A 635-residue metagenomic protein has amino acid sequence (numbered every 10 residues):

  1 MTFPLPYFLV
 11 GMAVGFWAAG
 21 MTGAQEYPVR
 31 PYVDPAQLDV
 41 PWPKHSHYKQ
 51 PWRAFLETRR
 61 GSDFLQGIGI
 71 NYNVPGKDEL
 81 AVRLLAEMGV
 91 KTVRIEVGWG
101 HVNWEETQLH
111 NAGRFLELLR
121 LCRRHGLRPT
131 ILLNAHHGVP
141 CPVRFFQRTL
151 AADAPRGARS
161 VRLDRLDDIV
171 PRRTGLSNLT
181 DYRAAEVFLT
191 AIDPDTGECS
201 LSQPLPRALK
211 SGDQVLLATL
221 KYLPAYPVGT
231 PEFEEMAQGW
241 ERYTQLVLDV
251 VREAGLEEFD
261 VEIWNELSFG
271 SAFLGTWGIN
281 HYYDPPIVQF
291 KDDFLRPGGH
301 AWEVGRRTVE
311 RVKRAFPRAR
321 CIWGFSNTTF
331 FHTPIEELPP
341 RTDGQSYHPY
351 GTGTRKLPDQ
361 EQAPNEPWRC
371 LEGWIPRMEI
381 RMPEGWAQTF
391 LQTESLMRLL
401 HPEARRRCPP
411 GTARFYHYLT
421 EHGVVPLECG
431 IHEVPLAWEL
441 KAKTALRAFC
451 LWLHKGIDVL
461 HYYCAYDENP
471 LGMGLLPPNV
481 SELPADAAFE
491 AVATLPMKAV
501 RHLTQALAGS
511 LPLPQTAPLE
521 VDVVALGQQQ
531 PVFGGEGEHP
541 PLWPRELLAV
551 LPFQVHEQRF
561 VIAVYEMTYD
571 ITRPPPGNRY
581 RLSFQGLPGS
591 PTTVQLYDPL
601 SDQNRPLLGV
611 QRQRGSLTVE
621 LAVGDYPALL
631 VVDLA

Functional and structural regions predicted by a protein language model:
A24-V90, A158-S160, P194, E198-Q214 (+2 more regions): N-terminal carbohydrate-binding accessory modules
P31-W52, L451-N578, P588-Q603: Aromatic- and carboxylate-lined catalytic core of secreted/periplasmic carbohydrate-active enzymes
N73-E87, W240-D249, T328-E337, K441-F449: Short, acidic/polar
E79-E87, I95-P142, A225-V228, E241-G255 (+1 more regions): Aromatic-lined substrate-binding rim segments of carbohydrate-active enzymes
G113, V139-R156, P204, A208-P227 (+5 more regions): Aromatic- and acidic-residue-enriched segments that line the glycan-binding/catalytic groove of carbohydrate-active
V139-A208: Autoprocessing Asn-cyclization modules and mimics
A237-E241, F259, G278-I279, D284-T444 (+1 more regions): Noncatalytic carbohydrate-binding groove/subsite architecture in carbohydrate-active enzymes
Q611-A635: C-terminal beta-strand-rich structural cap/linker in extracellular carbohydrate-active enzymes
